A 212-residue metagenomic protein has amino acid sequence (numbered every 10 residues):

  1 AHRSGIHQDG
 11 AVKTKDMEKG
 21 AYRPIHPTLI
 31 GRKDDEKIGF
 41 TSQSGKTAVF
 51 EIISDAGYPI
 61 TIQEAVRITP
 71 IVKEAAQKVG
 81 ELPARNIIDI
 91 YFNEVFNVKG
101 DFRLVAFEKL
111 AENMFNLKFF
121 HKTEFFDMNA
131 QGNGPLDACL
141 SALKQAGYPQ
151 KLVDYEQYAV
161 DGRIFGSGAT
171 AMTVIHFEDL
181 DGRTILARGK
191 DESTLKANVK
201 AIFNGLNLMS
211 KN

Functional and structural regions predicted by a protein language model:
A1-N129, F165-T170: A mid-to-C-terminal "edge-of-domain" accessory segment
G45, P135, L195-N198: Helical mechanochemical/support elements of P-loop NTPase systems and associated helical scaffolds
A56-Q63, Y148-Y155, M209-N212: Glycine-rich phosphate/pyrophosphate-binding loops and their adjacent beta-strand/loop elements at enzyme active sites
T69, C139-L140, V199: A generic alpha-helix structural signal
F107-A111, F120-E124, M128-T184, G189-S193: A conserved regulatory-domain signal marking ACT and ACT-like small-molecule sensing domains and adjacent regulatory
R183-N212: Mixed-charge, glycine-accented linear interaction segment located at domain edges/termini
